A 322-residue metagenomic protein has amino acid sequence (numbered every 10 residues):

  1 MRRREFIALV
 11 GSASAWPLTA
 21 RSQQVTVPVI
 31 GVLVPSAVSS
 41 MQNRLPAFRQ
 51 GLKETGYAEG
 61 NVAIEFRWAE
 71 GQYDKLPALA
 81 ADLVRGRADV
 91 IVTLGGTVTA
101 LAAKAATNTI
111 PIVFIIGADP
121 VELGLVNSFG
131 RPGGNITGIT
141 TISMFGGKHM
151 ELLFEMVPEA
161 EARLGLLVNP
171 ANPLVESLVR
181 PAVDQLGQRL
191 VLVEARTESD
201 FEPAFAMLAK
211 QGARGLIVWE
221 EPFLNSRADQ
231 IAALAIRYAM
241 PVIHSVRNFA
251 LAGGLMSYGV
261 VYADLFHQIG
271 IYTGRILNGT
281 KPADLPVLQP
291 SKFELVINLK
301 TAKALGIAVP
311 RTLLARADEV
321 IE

Functional and structural regions predicted by a protein language model:
M1-E322: Short hydrophobic alpha-helices and adjacent helix-cap/hinge residues
